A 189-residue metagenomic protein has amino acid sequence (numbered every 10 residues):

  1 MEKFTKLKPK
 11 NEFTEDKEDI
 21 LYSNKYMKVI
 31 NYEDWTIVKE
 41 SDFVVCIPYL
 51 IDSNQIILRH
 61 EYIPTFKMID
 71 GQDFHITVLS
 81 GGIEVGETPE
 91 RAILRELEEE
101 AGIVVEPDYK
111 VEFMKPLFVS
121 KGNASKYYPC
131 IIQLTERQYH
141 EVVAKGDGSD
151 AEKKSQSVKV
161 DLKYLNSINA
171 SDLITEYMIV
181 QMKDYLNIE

Functional and structural regions predicted by a protein language model:
E2-K8, Q72-H75, V85, G122-N123 (+3 more regions): Nudix hydrolase/Nudix homology domain
K10-D52: Acidic, metal-coordinating catalytic segment for phosphate/diphosphate chemistry, firing primarily on the Nudix
Y26-E33, D52, F118-V142: Active-site-adjacent beta-strand/loop module that shapes the phosphate/pyrophosphate-binding cleft
V38-E40, I47, D52-R95, S149-E152: Conserved Nudix-box catalytic region and its N-terminal flanking loop in Nudix hydrolases and closely related
I57, T77, E112, P129-I131: Conserved beta-strand segments that form the floor/walls of ligand-binding pockets within enzyme and binding domains
A92-E100, V111: Basic (Lys/Arg-enriched) interaction patch that binds polyanionic ligands
G102-V105, I188: Helix N-cap/coil-helix junction residues
V104-F113: A short coil-to-beta-strand element that immediately follows conserved catalytic motifs
